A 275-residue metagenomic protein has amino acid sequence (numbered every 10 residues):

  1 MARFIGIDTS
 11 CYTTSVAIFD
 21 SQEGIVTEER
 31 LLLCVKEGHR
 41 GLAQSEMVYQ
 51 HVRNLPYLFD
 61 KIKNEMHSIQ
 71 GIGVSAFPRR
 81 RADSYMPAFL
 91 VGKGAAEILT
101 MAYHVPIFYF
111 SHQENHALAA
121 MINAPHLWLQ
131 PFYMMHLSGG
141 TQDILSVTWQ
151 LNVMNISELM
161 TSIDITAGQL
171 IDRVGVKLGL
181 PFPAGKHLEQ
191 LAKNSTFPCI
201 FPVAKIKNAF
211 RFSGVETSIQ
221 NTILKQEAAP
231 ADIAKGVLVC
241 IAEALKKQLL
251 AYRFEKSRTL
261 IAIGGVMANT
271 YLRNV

Functional and structural regions predicted by a protein language model:
M1-A2, V105-Y133: Conserved phosphate-binding catalytic cores of ATP/NTP-utilizing and phosphoryl-transfer enzymes
A2, T9-S10, T27-E28, W128-Q130 (+2 more regions): A short helix-loop
A2-G6, G71-G73, A88, P131-H136 (+1 more regions): Short glycine-aspartate micro-motif
S10-Y49, V153-E158: Short glycine-rich, Thr/Ser-proximal phosphate-binding strand/loop in the N-terminal lobe of ATP-dependent enzymes
L31, Q50-E65, A244-Q248: Short, well-ordered amphipathic alpha-helical segments that serve as non-catalytic structural scaffolds within diverse
D60-E97: Short beta-strand-loop/turn "lid" adjacent to the catalytic site in phosphate-handling enzymes
H67-F77, K256-M267: Short glycine-rich phosphate-binding loop at a beta-alpha junction
Q190-L260, V266-V275: A contiguous, well-structured pocket-lining segment that forms one wall/lid of small-molecule binding clefts in soluble
